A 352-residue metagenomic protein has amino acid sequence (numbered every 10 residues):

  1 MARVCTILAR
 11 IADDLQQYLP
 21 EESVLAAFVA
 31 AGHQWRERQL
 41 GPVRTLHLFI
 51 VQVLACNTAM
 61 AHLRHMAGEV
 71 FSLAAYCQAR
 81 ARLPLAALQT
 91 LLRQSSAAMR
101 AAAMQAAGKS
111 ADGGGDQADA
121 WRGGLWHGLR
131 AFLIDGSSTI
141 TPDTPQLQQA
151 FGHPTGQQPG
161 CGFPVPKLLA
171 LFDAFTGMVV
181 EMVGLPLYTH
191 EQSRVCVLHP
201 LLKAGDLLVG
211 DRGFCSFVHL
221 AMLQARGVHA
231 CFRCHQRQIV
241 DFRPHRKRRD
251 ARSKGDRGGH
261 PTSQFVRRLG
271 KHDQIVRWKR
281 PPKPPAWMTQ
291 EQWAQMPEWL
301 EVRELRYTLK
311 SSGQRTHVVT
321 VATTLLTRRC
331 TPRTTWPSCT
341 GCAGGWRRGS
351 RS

Functional and structural regions predicted by a protein language model:
M1-N57, H62, V70-F71, A79-L83 (+5 more regions): Single, function-defining residue in the core of a domain
H65: Alpha-helical residues within the helix-turn-helix
A75: Residues in the helix-turn-helix
Q117: Extended Lys/Arg-rich, glycine-bearing segments that form polyanion-binding/interaction patches within enzyme domains
W121-R122: Juxtamembrane "stalk/linker" segments
R130-F132: Conserved beta-strand elements of the Class I
G152: Extended, well-structured beta-strand/loop surface patches that form recognition or cofactor-anchoring regions within
